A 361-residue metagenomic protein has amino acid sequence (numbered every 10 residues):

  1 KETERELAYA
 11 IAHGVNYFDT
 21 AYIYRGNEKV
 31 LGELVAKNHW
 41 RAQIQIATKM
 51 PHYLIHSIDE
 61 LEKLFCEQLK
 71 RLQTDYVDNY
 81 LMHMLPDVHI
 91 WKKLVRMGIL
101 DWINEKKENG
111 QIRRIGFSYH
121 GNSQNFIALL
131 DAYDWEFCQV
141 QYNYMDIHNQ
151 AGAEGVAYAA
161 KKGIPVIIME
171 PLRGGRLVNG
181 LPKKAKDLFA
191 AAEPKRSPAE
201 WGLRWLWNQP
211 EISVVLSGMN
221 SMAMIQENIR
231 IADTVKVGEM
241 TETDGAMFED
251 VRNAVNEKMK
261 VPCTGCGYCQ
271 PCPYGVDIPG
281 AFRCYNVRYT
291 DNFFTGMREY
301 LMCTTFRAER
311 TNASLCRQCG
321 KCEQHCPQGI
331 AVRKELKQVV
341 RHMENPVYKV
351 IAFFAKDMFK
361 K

Functional and structural regions predicted by a protein language model:
K1-I44, E108: N-terminal binding-site loop/beta-alpha segment at the start of enzyme catalytic domains that lines or forms
A8, A12, I55-L172, G180-K186 (+2 more regions): Glycine/proline-rich, positively charged, aromatic-decorated active-site loop/lid region on the catalytic face
Y9-I11, V15-N16, V35, A132 (+1 more regions): Structured C-terminal cap/extension of enzyme domains
N16-Y22, R113-F117, Q139-V140, V214-L216 (+1 more regions): Short catalytic-loop micro-motif centered on adjacent basic/acidic residues
Y22, G26, P86, H120-G121 (+3 more regions): Short beta->alpha linker loops
A42-I44, D134-Q141, K236-E242: Short hydrophobic/aromatic-enriched beta-strand-loop microsegments
A42-L54, Y80-H83: A short, structured active-site edge motif that brings together acidic residues
